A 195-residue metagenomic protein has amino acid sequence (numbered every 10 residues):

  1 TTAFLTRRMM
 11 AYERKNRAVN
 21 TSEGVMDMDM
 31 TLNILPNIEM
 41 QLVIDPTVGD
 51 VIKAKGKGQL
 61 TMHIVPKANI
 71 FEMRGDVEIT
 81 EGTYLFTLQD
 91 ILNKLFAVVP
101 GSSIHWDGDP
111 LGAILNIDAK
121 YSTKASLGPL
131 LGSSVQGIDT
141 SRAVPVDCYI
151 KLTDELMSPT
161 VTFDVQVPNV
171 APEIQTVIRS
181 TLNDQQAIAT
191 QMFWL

Functional and structural regions predicted by a protein language model:
T1-L195: Strand-loop-strand
